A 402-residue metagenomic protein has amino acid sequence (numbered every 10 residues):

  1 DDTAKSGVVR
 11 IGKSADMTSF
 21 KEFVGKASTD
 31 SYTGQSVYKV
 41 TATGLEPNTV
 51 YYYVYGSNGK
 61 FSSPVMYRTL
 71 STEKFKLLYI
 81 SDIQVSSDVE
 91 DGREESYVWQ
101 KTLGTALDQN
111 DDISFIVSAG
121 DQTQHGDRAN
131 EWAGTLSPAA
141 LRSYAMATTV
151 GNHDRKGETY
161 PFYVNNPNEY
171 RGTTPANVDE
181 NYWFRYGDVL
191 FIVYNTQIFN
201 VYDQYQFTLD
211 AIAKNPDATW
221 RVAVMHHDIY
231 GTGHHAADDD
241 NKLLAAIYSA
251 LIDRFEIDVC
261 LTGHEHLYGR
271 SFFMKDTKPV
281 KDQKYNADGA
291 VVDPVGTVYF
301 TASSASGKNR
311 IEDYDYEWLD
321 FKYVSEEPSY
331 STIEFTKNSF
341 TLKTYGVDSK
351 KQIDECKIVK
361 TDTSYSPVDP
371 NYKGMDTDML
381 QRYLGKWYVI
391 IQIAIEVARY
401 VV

Functional and structural regions predicted by a protein language model:
D1-V89, D108-Q109, E326, T336-M375: Acidic, histidine-bearing metal-coordination/catalytic regions of metal-dependent phosphoesterases
F20-T33, L78-K101, N165-T173, G231-D238 (+1 more regions): Acidic/histidine-rich helix-loop elements that form or flank divalent-metal/phosphate-binding sites at the catalytic
S36-A42, V50-M66, N130-R221, I247-Y248 (+2 more regions): Extended active-site neighborhood of metal-dependent phosphoesterases/phosphodiesterases
Y79-S81, F115-D121, H125, A145-N152 (+4 more regions): Active-site neighborhood of phospho(di)ester-bond hydrolases with catalytic His/Asp-centered motifs
V85-V89, T123-R128, N152-E158, E180 (+5 more regions): Active-site environment of divalent metal-dependent phosphoester hydrolases
S96-K156, R254: Core catalytic region of metal-dependent phosphoesterases/phosphodiesterases, especially metallo-beta-lactamase-like
K101-G104, D108, K373-V402: Alpha-helical segments with a strong preference for the paired helices of cellulosomal dockerin domains
A218-C260, F272, K278: Active-site-proximal segments of metal-dependent phosphoesterases and phosphodiesterases across multiple
